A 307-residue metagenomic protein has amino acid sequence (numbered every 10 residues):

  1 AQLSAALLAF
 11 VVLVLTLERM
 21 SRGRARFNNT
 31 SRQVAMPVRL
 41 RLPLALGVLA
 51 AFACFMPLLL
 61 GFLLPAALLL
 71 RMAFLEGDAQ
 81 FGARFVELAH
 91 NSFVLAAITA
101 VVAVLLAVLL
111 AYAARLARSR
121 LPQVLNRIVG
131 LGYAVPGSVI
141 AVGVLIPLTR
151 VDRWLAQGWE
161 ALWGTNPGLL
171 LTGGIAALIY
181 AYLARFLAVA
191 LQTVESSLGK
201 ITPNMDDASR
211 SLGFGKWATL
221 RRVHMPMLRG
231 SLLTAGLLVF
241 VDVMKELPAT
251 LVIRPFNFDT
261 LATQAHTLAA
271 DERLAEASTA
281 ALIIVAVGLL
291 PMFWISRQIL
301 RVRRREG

Functional and structural regions predicted by a protein language model:
A1-A9, L42-G47, M72-A83, M244 (+1 more regions): Interhelical loop and adjacent transmembrane-helix boundary motif in polytopic membrane transport permeases
A1-R41, A113-L121, E195-D206, R210 (+4 more regions): C-terminal transmembrane helix and the adjacent membrane-cytosol boundary/short C-terminal tail of inner/organellar
Q2-S21, L64, A83-L116, L121-V124 (+2 more regions): Transmembrane alpha-helix signature in integral membrane proteins
A5-F10, V14, F52-L60, L131 (+5 more regions): Transmembrane alpha-helices
R32-L40, L75, F81-V86, L121-V124 (+3 more regions): Membrane-interfacial helix termini and adjacent extracytoplasmic/periplasmic loops of multi-pass transporters
M36-V48, A67-V102, A117-P122, L162-G168 (+1 more regions): Periplasmic/extracellular loop-to-transmembrane helix junction in inner-membrane transport proteins
L44-A53, L109-L148, D206: Cytoplasmic-entry segments and transmembrane alpha-helices of multi-pass inner-membrane transporters
G168-R210, A235-G236: Membrane-cytosol interface at the C-terminal ends of specific transmembrane alpha-helices in multi-pass membrane
